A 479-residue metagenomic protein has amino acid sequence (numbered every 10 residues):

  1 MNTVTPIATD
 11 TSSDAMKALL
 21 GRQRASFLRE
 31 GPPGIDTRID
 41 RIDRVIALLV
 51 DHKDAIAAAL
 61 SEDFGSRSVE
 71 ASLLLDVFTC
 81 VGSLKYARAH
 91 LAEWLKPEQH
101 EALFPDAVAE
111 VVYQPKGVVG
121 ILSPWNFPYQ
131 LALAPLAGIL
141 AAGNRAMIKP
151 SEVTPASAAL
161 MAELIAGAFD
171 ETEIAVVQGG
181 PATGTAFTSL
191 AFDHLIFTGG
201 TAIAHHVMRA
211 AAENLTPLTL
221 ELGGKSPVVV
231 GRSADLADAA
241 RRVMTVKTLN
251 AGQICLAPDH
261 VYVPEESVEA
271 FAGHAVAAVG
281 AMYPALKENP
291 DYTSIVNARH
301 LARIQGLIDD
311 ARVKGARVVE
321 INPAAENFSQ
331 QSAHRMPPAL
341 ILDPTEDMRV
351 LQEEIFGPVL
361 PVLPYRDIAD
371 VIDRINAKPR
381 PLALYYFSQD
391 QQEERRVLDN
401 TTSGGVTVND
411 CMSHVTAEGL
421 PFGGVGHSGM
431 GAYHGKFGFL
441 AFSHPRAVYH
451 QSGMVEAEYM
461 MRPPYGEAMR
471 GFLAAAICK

Functional and structural regions predicted by a protein language model:
M1-A109: N-terminal Rossmann-like NAD(P)+-binding subdomain of aldehyde/semialdehyde dehydrogenases
N2-T5, G34, F328-Q331, R335-K479: Conserved C-terminal structural/oligomerization subdomain of aldehyde/semialdehyde dehydrogenase
A8-D10, F169, A202-P344, V408 (+3 more regions): ALDH superfamily catalytic-core signature
M16, I35, K53, L236 (+4 more regions): Residues at or immediately preceding the N-termini of alpha-helices
A25-G31, I121, V228-V230, H260-E265 (+4 more regions): Short, well-ordered beta-strand elements within core beta-sheets of diverse protein domains
R38, L84, G143, I174 (+7 more regions): Residue-level signal for inorganic ion chemistry
H100-D238, Y365: Rossmann-like NAD(P) dinucleotide-binding subdomain of oxidoreductase/dehydrogenase enzymes
A158-M161, F187, V207, F271 (+3 more regions): Hydrophobic packing residues within well-ordered alpha-helices of enzyme cores
